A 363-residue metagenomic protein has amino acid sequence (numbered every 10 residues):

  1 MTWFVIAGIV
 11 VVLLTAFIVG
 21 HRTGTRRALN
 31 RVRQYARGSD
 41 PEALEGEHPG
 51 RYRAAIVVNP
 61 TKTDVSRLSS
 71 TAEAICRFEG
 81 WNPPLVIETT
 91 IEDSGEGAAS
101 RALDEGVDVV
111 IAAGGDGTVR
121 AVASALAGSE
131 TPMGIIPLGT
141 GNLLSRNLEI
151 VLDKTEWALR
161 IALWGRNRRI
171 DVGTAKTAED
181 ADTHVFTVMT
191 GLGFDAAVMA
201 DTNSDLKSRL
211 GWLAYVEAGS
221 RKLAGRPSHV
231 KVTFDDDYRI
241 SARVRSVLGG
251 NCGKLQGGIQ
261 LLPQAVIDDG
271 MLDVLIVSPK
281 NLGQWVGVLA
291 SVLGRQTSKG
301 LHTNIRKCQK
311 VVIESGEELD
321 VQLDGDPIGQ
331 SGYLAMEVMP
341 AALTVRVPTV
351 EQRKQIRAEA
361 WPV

Functional and structural regions predicted by a protein language model:
M1-V110, Q352, P362-V363: ATP/NTP phosphate-donor binding region
T2-H21, F234-D236, V266, I276-V363: ATP/nucleoside-binding phosphotransfer catalytic cores, i.e., glycine-rich phosphate-binding loops
P60, A113-G115, I136-T140, N251: Glycine-rich beta-strand-to-loop/alpha-helix junction loops that act as flexible
T89, A127-P132, L138-G249: Catalytic core of DAGKc-family lipid kinases
G95, G117-V122, I170: Short glycine/serine/threonine-rich phosphate/pyrophosphate-binding segments that cradle anionic phosphate groups
G191, D195, L248-L261, P327: Glycine-rich phosphate/pyrophosphate-binding beta-alpha loops
L206-A214, G257, P263-Q284: Gly/Ser/Thr-rich active-site loops/lids in small-molecule metabolic enzymes that frequently grip phosphoryl groups
R226-S228, R243-R245, D268-D273, K307-Q309: A generic structural signal for short beta-strands and their flanking turns/coil linkers
